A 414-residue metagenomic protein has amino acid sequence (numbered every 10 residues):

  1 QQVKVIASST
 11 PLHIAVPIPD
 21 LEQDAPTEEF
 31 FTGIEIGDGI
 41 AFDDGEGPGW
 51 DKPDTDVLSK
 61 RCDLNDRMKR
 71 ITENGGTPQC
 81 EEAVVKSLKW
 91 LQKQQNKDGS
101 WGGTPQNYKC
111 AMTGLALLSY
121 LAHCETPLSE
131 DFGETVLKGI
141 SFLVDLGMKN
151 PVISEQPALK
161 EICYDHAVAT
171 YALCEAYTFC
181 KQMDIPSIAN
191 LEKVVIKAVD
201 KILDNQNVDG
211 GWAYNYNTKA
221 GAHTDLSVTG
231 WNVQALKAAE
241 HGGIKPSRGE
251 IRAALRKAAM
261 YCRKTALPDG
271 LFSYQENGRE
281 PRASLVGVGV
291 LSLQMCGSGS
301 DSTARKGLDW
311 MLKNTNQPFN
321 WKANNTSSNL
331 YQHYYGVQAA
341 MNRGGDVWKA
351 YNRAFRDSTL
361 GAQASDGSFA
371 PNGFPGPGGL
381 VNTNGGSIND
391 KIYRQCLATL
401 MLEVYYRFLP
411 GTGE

Functional and structural regions predicted by a protein language model:
Q1-D24: Juxtamembrane proline-rich low-complexity "stalk" or linker regions positioned immediately after a signal peptide
I18-G37: D/E-rich low-complexity acidic segments and tails
G33-K86, S100-T135, M148-D357, S365-G413: An alpha-helical repeat/solenoid feature that recognizes helix-turn-helix modules
Q95, G99-S100, L143-G147: A non-catalytic alpha/beta surface segment that caps or lines the substrate-entry region of metallo-dependent hydrolase
